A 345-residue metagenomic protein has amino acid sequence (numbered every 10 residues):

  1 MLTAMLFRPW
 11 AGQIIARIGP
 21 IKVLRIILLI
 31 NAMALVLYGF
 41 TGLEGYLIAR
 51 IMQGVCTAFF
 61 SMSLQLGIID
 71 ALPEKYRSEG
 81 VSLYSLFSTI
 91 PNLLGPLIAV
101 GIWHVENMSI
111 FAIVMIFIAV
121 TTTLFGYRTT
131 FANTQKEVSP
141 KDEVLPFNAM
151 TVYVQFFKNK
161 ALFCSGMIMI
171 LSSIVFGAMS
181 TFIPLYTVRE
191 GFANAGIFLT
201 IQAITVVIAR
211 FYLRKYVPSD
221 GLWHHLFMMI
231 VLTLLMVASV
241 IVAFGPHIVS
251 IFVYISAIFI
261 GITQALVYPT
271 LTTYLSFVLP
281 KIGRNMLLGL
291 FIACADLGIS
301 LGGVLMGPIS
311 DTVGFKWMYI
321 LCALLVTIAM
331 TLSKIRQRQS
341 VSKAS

Functional and structural regions predicted by a protein language model:
L2-L6, I197-P218: Transmembrane alpha-helices of Major Facilitator/SLC transporters
L6-Y38: Conserved MFS/SLC helix-loop-helix module at the cytosolic interface between two early adjacent transmembrane helices
F7-G19, R210-W223, D311: Helix-to-loop junctions at the C-terminal end of transmembrane segments in multipass secondary transporters
R17-I27, S219-L232: Cytoplasmic membrane-interface "Motif A"-like loop-to-helix N-cap segments of 12-TM Major Facilitator Superfamily
E44-Q53, I251-F259: Paired small-residue
I51-F87: Cytoplasmic helix-loop-helix junction between adjacent transmembrane helices in 12-TM secondary transporters
I116-S139, L332-R336: C-terminal membrane-cytosol helix-exit motif in multi-pass small-molecule transporters
N133-S165: Juxtamembrane intracellular "pre-TM" segments in multi-pass secondary transporters
